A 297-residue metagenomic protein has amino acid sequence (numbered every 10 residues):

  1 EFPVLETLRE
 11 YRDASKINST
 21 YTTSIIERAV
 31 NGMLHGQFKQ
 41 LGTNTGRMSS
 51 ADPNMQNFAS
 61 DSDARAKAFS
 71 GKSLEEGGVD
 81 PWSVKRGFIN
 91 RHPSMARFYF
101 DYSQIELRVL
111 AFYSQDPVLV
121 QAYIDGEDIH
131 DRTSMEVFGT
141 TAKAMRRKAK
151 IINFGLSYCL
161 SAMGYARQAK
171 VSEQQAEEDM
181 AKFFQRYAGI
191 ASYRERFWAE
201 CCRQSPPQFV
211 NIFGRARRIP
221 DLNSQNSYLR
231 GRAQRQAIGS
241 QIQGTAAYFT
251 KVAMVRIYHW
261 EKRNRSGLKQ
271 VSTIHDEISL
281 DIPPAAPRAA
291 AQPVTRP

Functional and structural regions predicted by a protein language model:
E1-T140, E200-E277, A291-P297: Acidic, glycine-rich two-metal-ion catalytic cores of nucleic acid-processing enzymes
E1-V4, Y158-W198: Extended, well-ordered alpha-helical scaffold/bundle regions in very large, multi-domain proteins
L110, S161-Q174, F184, I278-T295: Catalytic palm subdomain of template-directed nucleic-acid polymerases, centered on the conserved carboxylate motif
H130-S134, I151, A162, M180 (+1 more regions): Generic structural marker for isolated residues within well-ordered, non-membrane alpha-helices of soluble domains
A144-K148, A233: Alpha-helix N-cap/N′ positions at the starts of helices
R147-A149, M180, S272-E277: Short Gly/Ser/Thr- and Asp/Glu-enriched loop/turn motifs at secondary-structure junctions
K148-Y158: Short, amphipathic alpha-helical "recognition" segments used to contact nucleic acids or chromatin
